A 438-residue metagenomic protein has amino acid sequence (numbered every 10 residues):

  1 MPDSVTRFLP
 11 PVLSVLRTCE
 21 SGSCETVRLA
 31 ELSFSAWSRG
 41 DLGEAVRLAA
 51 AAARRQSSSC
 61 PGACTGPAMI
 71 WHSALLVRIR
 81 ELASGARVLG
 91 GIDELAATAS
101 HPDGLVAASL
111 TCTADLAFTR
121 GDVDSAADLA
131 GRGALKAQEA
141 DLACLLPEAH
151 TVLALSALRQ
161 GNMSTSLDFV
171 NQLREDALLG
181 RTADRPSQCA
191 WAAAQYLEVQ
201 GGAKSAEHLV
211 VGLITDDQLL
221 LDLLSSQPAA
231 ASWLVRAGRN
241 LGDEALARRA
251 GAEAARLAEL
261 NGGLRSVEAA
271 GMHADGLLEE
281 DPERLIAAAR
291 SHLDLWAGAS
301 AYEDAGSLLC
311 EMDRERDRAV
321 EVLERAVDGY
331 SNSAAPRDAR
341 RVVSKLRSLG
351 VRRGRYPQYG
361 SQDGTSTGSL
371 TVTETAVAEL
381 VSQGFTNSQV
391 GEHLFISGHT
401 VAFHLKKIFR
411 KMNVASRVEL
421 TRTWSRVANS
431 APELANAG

Functional and structural regions predicted by a protein language model:
M1-A137, D141, L145-E148: Internal alpha-solenoid helical repeat scaffolds
P10-E20, A50-C60, G90-H101, G131-L142 (+5 more regions): Amphipathic alpha-helical segments of tetratricopeptide repeats
E31, W71, L105, C112 (+9 more regions): "A position-specific structural signal for the A-helix of alpha-solenoid helical repeats
R39, I79, R120, Q160 (+6 more regions): Structural motif corresponding to the intra-repeat A-B loop/turn of tetratricopeptide repeats
G263-R265, M272, G276-D281, D294-L295 (+4 more regions): Linker/hinge segments immediately adjacent to helix-turn-helix/homeobox DNA-binding domains
P357-G438: Helix-turn-helix DNA-binding segment
